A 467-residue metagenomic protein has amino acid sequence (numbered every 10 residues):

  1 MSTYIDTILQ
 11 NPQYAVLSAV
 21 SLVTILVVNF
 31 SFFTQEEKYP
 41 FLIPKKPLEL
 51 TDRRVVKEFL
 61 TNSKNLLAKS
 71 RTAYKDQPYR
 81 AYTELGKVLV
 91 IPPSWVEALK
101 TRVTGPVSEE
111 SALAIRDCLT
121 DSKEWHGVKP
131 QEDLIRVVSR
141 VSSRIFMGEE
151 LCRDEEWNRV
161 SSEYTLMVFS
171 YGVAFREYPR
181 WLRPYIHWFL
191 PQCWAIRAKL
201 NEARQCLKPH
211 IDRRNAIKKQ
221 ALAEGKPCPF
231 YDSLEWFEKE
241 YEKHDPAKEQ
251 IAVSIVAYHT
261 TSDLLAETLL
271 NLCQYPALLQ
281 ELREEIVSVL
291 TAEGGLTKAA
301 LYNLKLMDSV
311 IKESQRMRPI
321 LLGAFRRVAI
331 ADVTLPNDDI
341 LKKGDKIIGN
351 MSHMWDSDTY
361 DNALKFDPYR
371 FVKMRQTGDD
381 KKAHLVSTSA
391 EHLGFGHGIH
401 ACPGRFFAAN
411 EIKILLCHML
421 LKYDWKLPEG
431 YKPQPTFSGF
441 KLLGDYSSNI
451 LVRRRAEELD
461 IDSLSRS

Functional and structural regions predicted by a protein language model:
M1-Q10, V23, D339-I340, F440-S467: C-terminal helix/juxtamembrane-tail motif
S2-N11, A15-L113, E391: N-terminal membrane-proximal hinge/A-helix region immediately C-terminal to the signal-anchor transmembrane segment
K57-A68, E293-D339, G349-D358, L385: Conserved cytochrome P450 K-helix E-x-x-R motif and the immediately C-terminal K′/meander segment
S111-D263: Cytochrome P450 heme-thiolate monooxygenase catalytic core
L207, L234-V287, S314, I348 (+2 more regions): Central I-helix of cytochrome P450 enzymes
G349-K382: Conserved cytochrome P450 K-helix/beta-meander segment immediately N-terminal to the heme-binding cysteine loop
S387-T388, I399, R405-L443: Cytochrome P450 heme-binding "Cys pocket" and the immediately downstream C-terminal segment
